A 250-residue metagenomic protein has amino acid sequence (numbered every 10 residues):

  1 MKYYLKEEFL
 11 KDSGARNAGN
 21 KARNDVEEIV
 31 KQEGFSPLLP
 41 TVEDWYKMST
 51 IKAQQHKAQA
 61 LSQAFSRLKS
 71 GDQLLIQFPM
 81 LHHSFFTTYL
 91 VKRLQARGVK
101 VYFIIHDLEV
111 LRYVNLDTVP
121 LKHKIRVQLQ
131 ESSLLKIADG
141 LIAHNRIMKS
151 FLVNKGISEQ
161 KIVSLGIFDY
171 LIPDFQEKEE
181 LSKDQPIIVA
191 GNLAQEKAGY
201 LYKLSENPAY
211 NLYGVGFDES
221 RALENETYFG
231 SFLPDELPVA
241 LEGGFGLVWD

Functional and structural regions predicted by a protein language model:
M1-H83, T87, Q95-K100, L111: N-terminal pre-catalytic "stem/leader" segment of glycosyltransferase-like enzymes
K2-Y4, F35-P40, G140-H144, I187-G191 (+1 more regions): Short, hydrophobic beta-strand segments that form beta-sheet elements in well-ordered domains
L81, I104-P120: A short, histidine- and acid-enriched strand-loop-helix "catalytic/donor-clamping" loop that lines the nucleotide-sugar
L90-K100, P120-L141: Membrane-proximal helix-turn-helix segments that form the acceptor-binding/catalytic region of lipid-linked
K136-K161: A short, active-site helix/loop in glycosyltransferases that binds the activated sugar's phosphate group
I147, I167-F168: Carbohydrate-associated surface elements
Y170-D235: Conserved catalytic-core segment of nucleotide-activated headgroup transferases in glycan assembly
V239-D250: Acidic donor-binding loop of glycosyltransferase active sites
